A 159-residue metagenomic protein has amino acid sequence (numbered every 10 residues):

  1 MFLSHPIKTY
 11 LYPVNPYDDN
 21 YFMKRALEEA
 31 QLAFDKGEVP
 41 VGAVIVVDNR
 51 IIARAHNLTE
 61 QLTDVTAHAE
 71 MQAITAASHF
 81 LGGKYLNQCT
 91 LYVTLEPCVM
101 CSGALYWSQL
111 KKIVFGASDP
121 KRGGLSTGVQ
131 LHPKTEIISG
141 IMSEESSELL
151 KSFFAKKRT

Functional and structural regions predicted by a protein language model:
F2-K36, P97-T159: Zinc-dependent deaminase
Y21, R50, Q72: Active-site phosphate/pyrophosphate-handling residues
V41-V46: Short beta-strand scaffold segments in enzyme catalytic cores
V47-D48, N87: A cytosolic small-molecule/anion-sensing beta-strand core signal
I52-T59, E136: Short beta->alpha transition motifs characteristic of CBS
T59, V93, A117: Residues that line or immediately flank small-molecule/substrate-binding pockets and catalytic motifs
T63-E96, M100: Helix-adjacent hinge/juxtasegments
